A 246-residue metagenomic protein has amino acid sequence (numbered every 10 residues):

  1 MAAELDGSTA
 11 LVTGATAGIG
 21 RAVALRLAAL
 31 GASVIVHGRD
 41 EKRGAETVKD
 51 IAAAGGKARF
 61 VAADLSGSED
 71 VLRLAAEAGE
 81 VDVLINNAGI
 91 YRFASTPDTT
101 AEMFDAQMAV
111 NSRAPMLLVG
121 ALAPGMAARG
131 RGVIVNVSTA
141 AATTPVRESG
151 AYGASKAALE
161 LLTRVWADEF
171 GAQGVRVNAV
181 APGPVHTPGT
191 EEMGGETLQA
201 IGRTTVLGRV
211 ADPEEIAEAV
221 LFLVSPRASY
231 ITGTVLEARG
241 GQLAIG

Functional and structural regions predicted by a protein language model:
T9, T16-A17, D40: Conserved glycine-rich cofactor-binding loop
S95-T96, T100-D105, T190, I201: Substrate-binding pocket helix/loop in short-chain dehydrogenase/reductase
V119, S155, T163: Active-site helix of classical SDR
P124, D168-E169, S229: Alpha-helical segment proximal to the catalytic Tyr-Lys
T139: Residue(s) in the substrate-gating loop at a strand-loop-helix junction that position the organic substrate next
T144, L221, T232-G246: Short C-terminal tail/terminal secondary-structure segment of NAD(P)H-dependent dehydrogenase/reductase domains
G171, R176, I231-G233: Short, small/polar-rich loop/turn modules that mediate ligand/substrate recognition or access, typified
